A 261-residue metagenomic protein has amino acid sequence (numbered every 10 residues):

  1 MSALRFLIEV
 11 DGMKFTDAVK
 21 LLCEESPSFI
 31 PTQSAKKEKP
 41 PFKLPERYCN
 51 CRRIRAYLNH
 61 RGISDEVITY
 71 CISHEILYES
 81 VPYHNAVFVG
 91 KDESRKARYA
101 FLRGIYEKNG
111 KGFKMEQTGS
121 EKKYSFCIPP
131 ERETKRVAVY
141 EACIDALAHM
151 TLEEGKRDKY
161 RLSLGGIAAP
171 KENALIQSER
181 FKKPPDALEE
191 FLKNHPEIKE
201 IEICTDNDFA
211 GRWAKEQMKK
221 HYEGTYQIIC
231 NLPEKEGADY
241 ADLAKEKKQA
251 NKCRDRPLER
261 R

Functional and structural regions predicted by a protein language model:
M1-H60, R260: Non-catalytic accessory segments of DNA primases and related replication-initiation nucleases
L7, L58, E141, H149 (+2 more regions): Terminal peptide-recognition signature
E9, A146, M150-E154: Short active-site loop/helix that positions an aromatic residue
A35-E131: Basic, glycine-enriched DNA-binding surface that flanks or lies within the catalytic cores of DNA
E133-A138, K199-E202: Short active-site oxyanion
V139-A142, G166-A168: Conserved mixed alpha/beta catalytic, RNA-binding, or beta-rich assembly cores of soluble enzyme, regulatory
E141-I144, N207: Helix N-cap/beta->alpha junction signal
T151-R261: TOPRIM fold recognition
